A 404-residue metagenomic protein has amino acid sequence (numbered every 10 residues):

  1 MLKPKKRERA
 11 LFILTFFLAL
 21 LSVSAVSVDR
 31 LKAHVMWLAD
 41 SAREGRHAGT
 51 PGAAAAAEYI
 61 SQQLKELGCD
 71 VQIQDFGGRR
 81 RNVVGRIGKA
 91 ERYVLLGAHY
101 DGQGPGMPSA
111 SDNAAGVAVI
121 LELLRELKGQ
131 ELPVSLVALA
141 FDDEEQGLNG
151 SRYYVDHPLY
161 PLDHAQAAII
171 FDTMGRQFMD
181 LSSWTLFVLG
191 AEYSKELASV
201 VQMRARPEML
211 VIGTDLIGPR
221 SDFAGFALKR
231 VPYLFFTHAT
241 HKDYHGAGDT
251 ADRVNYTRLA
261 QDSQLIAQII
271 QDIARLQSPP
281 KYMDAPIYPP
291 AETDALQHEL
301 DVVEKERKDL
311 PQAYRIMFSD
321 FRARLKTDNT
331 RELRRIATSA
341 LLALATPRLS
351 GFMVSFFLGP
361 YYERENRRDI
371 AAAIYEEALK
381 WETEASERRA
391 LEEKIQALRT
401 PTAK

Functional and structural regions predicted by a protein language model:
H34-M36, G45-G88: A non-catalytic alpha/beta surface segment that caps or lines the substrate-entry region of metallo-dependent hydrolase
G85, V94-G147, I266: Alpha-helical metal-binding/catalytic segments enriched in His/Glu/Asp
A90, L132, F141-F235, N255-Y256 (+1 more regions): Metal-dependent peptidase/peptidase-like ectodomains
K242-E292: His/Asp/Glu-rich mid-to-C-terminal helical/loop segments that flank catalytic regions of hydrolases
P280-L344: Acidic, Ser/Thr-rich low-complexity intrinsically disordered segments
